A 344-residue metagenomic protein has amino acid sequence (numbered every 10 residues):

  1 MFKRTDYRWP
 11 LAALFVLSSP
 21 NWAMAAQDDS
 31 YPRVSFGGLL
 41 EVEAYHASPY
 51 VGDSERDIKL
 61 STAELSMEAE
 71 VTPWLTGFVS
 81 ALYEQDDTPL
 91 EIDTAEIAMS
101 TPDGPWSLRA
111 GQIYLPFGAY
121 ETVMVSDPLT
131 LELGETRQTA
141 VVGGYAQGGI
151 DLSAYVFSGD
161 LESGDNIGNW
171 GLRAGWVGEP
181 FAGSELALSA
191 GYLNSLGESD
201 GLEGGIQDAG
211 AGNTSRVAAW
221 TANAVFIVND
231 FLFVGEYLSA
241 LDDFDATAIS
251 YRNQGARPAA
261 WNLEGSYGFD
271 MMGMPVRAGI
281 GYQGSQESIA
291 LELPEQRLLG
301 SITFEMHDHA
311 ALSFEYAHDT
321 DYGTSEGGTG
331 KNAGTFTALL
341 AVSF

Functional and structural regions predicted by a protein language model:
M1-E41, F344: N-terminal periplasmic/intermembrane-space "pro-region" immediately following the signal or transit peptide
M1-F2, V16, W22-M24, D57 (+3 more regions): A subset of signal/propeptide-processing and intrinsically disordered low-complexity segments in secreted/extracellular
F2-R4, D29-P32, H46-D53, E96-S100 (+3 more regions): Outer-membrane beta-barrel pore domains
Y7-W9, L14, S158, N253 (+1 more regions): Alpha-helical protein-protein interaction elements
S19-W22, L108, A154, E185 (+2 more regions): Compositionally biased regions
A26-A47, G52-G171, G175-A182, F226 (+2 more regions): Outer membrane beta-barrel
